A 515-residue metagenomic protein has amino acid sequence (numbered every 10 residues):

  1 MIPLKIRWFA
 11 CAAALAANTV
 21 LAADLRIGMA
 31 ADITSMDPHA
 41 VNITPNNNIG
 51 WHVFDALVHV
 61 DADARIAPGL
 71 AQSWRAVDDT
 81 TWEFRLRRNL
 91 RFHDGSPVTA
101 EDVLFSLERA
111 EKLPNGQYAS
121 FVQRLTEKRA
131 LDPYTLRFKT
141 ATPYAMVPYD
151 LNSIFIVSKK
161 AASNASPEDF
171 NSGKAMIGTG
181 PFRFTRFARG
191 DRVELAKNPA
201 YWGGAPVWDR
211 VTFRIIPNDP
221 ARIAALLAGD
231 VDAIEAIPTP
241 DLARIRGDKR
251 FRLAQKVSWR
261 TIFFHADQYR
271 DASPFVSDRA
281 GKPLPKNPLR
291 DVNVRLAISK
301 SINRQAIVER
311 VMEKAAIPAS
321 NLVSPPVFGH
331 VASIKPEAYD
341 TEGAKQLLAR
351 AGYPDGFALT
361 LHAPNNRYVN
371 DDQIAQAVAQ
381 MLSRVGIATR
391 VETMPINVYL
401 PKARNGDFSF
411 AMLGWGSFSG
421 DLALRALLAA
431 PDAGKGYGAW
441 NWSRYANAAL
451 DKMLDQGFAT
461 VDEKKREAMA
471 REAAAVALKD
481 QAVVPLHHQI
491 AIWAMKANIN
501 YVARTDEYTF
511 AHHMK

Functional and structural regions predicted by a protein language model:
M1-F9: Bacterial N-terminal signal peptides that target proteins for export
N18-A22: Sec/Tat signal peptide C-region and signal peptidase I cleavage site
G28-D78, E108, A175-T179: N-terminal lobe/hinge region of extracytoplasmic solute-binding protein
H59-A62, R87-Q117, K128-R129, M176 (+2 more regions): Extracytoplasmic/periplasmic ligand-capture domains
R75, A119-A162: Surface-exposed binding/hinge segments that line and control ligand-binding clefts or catalytic entry sites
T81, R85-R88, L107, Y134-Y144 (+1 more regions): Short, hydrophobic/aromatic-enriched beta-strand segments in well-ordered soluble domains
K314-I334, I492-K496: Mature extracytoplasmic/periplasmic domains
L347, W493-K515: Long beta-strand-rich cores associated with HINT superfamily self-processing modules
